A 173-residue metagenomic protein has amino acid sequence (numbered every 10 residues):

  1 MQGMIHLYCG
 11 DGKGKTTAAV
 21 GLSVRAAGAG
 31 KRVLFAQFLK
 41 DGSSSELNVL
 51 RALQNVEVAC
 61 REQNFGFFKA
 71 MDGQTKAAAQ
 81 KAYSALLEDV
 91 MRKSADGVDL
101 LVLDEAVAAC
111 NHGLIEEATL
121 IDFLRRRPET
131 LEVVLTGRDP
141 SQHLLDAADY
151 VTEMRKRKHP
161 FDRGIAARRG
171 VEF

Functional and structural regions predicted by a protein language model:
M4-R92: Conserved P-loop
L22, N48-R51, G73, I115-T119 (+2 more regions): Short, glycine/charged-enriched secondary-structure capping and boundary segments
R25, V49, F123, H143-L144: Hydrophobic/aromatic ligand-binding patch that stacks against planar heteroaromatic rings of cofactors or nucleotides
V33, V133, V151: Hydrophobic anchor at the start of a short beta-strand that flanks the dinucleotide cofactor-binding loop
L39-G42, N64-F65, V107-A108, D139-Q142 (+1 more regions): Conserved nucleotide-binding/hydrolysis micro-motifs of P-loop NTPases
A70-E132: Phosphate-binding/switch loop-helix module in NTP-utilizing enzymes
T136: Conserved D-loop beta-strand region of ABC ATPase nucleotide-binding domains
D139-F173: Phosphate-binding/switch region of NTP-binding enzymes
